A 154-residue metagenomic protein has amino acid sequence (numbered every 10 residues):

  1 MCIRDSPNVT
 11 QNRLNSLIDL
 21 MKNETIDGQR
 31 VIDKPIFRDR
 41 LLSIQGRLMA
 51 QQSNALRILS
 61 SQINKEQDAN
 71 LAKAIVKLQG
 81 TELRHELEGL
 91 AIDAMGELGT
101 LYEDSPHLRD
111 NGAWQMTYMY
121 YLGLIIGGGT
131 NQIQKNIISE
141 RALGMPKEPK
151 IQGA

Functional and structural regions predicted by a protein language model:
M1: Sequence context surrounding c-type heme c attachment/ligation sites in exported
R4-A154: Alpha-helical interface subdomain recognition
